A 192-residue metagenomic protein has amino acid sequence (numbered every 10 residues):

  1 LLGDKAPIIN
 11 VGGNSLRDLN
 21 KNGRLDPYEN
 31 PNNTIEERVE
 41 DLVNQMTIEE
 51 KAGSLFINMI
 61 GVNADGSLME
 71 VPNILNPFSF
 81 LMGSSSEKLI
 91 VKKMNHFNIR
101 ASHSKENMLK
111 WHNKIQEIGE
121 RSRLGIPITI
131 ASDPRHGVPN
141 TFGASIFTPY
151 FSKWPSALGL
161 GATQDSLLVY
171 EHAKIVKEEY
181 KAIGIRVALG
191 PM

Functional and structural regions predicted by a protein language model:
L1-M192: N-terminal beta-rich core of secreted/periplasmic extracellular enzymes
